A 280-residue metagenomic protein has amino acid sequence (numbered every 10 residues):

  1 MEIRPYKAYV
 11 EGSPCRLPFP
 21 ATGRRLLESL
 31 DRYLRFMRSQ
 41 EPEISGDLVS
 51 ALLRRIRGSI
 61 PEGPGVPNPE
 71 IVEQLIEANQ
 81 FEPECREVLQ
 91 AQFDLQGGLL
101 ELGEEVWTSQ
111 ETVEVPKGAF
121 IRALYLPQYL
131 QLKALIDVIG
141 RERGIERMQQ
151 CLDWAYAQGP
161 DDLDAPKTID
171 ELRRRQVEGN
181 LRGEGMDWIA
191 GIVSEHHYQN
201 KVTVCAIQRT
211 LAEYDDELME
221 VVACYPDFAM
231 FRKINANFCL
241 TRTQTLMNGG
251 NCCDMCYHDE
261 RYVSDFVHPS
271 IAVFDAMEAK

Functional and structural regions predicted by a protein language model:
M1-H197, A206-A223, F238-C252, D259-K280: N-terminal accessory segment detector
N200: Active-site acidic/histidine clusters and adjacent loop/turn architecture that either coordinate catalytic ions
T203: Short, well-ordered beta-to-alpha junction loops that form the rim of enzyme active sites and present histidine/acidic
Y225-D227: A charged amphipathic helix-loop-strand protein-protein interaction module that recurs in cytosolic assemblies
M230: Glycine-rich phosphate/diphosphate-binding loop of Rossmann-like nucleotide-binding domains
K233: Ligand-binding pocket scaffold of soluble enzyme catalytic domains
